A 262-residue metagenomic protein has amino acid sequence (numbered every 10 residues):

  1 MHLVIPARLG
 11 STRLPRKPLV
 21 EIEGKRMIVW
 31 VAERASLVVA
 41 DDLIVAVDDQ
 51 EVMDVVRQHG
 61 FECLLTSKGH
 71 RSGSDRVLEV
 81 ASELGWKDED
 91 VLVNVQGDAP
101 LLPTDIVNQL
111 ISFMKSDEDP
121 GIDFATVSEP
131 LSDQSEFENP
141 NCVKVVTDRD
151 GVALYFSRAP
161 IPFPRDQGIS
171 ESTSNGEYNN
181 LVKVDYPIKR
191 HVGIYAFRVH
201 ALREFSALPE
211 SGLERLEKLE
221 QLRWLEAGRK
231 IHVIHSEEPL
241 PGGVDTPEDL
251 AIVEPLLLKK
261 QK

Functional and structural regions predicted by a protein language model:
M1-V47: N-terminal glycine-rich phosphate-binding loop and ensuing alpha1 helix
L3, L43-V45, L92, A125 (+2 more regions): Hydrophobic/aromatic residues located in beta-strands of well-ordered beta-sheets within soluble catalytic
A40, D88-E89, D119-D123, R229: Short, high-confidence coil segments that cap the C-terminus of an alpha-helix and link into the following beta-strand
V47-D48, L102, F197, D245: A conserved hydrophobic position in a structured secondary element of the catalytic/binding core that shapes
E51-S112: Short phosphate-binding loop-to-helix
T104-S211: Conserved core of the sugar-phosphate nucleotidyltransferase
S170-K262: Conserved alpha/beta core of the MobA/IspD/sugar-nucleotide pyrophosphorylase nucleotidyltransferase superfamily
